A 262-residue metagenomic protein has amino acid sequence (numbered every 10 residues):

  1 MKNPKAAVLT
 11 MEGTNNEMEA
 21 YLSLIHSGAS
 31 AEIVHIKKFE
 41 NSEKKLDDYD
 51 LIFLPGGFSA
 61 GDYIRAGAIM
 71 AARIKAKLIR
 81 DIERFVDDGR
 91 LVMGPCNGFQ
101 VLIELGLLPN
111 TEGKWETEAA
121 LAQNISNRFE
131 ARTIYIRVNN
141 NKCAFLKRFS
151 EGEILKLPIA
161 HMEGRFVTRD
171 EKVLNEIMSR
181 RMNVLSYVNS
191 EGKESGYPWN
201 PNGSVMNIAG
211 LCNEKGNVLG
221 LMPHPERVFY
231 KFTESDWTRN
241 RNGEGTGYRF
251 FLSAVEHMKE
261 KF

Functional and structural regions predicted by a protein language model:
M1-P95, F99-P109, K114, A122-E130 (+2 more regions): N-terminal beta1-alpha1 cap of cysteine-dependent amidohydrolase-like domains
K2, F39-K44, I82-R84, E118-F262: Amide-donor transfer/coupling interface in amidating biosynthetic enzymes
